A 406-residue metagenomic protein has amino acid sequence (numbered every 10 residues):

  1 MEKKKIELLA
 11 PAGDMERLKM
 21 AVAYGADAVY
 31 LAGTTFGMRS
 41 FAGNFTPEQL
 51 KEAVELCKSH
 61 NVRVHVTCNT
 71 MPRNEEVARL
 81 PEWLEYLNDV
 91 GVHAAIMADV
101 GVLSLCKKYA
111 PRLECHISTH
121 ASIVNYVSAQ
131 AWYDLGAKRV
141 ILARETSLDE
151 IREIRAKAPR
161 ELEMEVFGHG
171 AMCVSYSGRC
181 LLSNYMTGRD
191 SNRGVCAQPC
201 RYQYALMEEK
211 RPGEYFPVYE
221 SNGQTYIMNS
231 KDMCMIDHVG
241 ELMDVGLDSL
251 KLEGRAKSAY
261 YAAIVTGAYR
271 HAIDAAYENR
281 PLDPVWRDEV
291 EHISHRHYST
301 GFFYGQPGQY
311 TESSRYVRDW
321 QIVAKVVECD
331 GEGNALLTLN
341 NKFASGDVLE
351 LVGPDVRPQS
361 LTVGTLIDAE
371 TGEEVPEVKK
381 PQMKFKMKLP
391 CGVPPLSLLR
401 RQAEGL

Functional and structural regions predicted by a protein language model:
M1-A23, A28-T35, H60-T70, N74-P81 (+5 more regions): Surface-exposed amphipathic alpha-helical tracts and adjacent flexible/coil segments at the periphery of soluble enzymes
R39-K58: Glycine-rich, positively charged N-terminal anion/phosphate-binding segment
A42-P47, A78-L84: Glycine-rich loop at the start of a catalytic domain that most often binds anionic cofactors/ligands
A78, L113-V124: Gly/Gly-Pro- and Ser/Thr-rich, intrinsically disordered tail segments characteristic of DNA damage-repair and tolerance
G101-V102: Alpha-helix capping/helix-boundary segments
A110: Conserved phosphotransfer cores of two-component systems
